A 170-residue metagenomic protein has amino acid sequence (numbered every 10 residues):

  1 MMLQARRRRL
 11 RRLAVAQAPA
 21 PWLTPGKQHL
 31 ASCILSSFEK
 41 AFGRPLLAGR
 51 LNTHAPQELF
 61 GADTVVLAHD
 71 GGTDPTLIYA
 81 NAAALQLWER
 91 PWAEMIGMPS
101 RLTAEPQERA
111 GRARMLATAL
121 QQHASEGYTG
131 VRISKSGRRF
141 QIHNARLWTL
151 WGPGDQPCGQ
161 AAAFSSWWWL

Functional and structural regions predicted by a protein language model:
M1-L10: N-terminal chloroplast transit peptides
R11-T73, R146-L150, G154-L170: PAS-family sensory modules
F60-L170: Sensory/regulatory domains in signal-transduction proteins
